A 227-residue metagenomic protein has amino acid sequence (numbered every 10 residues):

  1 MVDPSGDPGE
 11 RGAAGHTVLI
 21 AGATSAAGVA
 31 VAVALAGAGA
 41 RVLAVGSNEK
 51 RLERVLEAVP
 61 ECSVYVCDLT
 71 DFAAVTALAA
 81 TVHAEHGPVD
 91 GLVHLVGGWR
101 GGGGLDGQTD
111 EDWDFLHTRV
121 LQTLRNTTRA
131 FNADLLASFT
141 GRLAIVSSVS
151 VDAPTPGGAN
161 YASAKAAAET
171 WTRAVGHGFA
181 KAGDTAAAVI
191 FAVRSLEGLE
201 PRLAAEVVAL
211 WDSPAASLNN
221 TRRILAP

Functional and structural regions predicted by a protein language model:
M1-I20, A215-S217: Flexible N-terminal pre-Rossmann segment of NAD(P)-dependent oxidoreductases
T24-A26: Conserved glycine-rich cofactor-binding loop
A38-R54: Conserved glycine-rich Rossmann-like NAD(P)H-binding loop of the short-chain dehydrogenase/reductase
A58-A73: Rossmann-fold cofactor-recognition segment
L78, V93, T123-F131, L135 (+1 more regions): Hydrophobic positions on the long internal alpha-helix of Rossmann-like NAD(P)-dependent oxidoreductase domains
L95-G102: Conserved NAD(P)H cofactor-binding loop of Rossmann-fold oxidoreductase domains
G104-H117, R125, L136-K181, A192: Catalytic loop of short-chain dehydrogenase/reductase
H177-P227: C-terminal helical subdomain
